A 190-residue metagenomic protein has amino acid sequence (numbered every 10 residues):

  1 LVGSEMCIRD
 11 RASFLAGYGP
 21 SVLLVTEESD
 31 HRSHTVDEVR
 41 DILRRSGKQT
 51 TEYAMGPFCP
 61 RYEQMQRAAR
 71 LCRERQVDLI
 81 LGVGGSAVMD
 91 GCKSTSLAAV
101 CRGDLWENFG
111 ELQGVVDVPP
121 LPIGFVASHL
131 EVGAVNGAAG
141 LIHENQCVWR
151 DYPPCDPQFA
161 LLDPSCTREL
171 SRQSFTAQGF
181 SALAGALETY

Functional and structural regions predicted by a protein language model:
L1-C7: Short, small-residue-biased leader/transition segments that mark boundaries at the very start of proteins
R9-L23, D41-S46: Glycine-rich phosphate/diphosphate-binding loops that line cofactor/substrate pockets in enzymes
G19-S21, V77, P120: A general structural motif
G19-V36: N-terminal glycine-rich phosphate/pyrophosphate-binding loops that anchor nucleotide-derived ligands and cofactors
L23-L24, L79-L81, G124: Conserved beta-strand elements of the Class I
H31-G103: N-terminal small/polar loop signature for handling phosphorylated ligands or for N-terminal nucleophile
C101-Y190: A glycine/threonine-rich phosphate-anchoring loop and its flanking beta-alpha core in nucleotide/phosphate-binding
